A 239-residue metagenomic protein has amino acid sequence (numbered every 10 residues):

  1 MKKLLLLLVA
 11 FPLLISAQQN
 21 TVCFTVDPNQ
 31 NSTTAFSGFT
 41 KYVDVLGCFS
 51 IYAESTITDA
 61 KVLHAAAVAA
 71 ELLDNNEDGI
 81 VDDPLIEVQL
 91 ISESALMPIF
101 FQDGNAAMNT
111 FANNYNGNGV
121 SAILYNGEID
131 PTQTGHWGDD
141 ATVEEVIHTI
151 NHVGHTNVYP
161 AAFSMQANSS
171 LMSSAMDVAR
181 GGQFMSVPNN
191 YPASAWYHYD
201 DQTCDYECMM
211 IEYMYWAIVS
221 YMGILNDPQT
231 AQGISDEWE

Functional and structural regions predicted by a protein language model:
K3-L13: Sec-dependent N-terminal signal peptides
I15-A17: Boundary at the C-terminal end of the N-terminal hydrophobic targeting segment
Q19-D59, L63-A67: N-terminal mature-domain "stem" immediately C-terminal to a signal peptide or N-terminal signal-anchor/transmembrane
L46-S186: Acidic/His-rich structured neighborhood in mature extracellular/periplasmic domains
A53-T56, H198-Y206: Active-site rim elements
M172, M185-Y191, C204-M209: Active-site metal-coordination segments of metallo-dependent hydrolases
Q183-W196, P228-E239: Surface-exposed intrinsically disordered loops and tails
E207, I211-E239: Pan-zinc metallopeptidase signature
